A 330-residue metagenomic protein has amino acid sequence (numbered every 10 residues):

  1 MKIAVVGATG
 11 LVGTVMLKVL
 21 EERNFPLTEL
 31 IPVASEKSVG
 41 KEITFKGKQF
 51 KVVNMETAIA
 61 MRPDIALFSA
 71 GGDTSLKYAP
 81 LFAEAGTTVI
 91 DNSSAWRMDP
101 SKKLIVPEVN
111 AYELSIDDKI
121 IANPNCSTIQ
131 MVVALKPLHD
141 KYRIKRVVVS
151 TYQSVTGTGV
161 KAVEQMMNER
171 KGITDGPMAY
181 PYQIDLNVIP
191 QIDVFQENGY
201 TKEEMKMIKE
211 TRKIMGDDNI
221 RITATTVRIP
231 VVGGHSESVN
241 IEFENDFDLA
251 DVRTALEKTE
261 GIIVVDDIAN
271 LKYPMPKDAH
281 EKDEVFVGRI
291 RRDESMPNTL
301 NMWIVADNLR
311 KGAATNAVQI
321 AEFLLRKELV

Functional and structural regions predicted by a protein language model:
M1-I184, N219-R221, V285-F286, I290-M296 (+3 more regions): N-terminal Rossmann-like NAD(P) cofactor-binding subdomain of oxidoreductases, focused on the glycine-rich
A66, V155-V330: Charged docking surfaces used in two-component/phosphorelay signaling
